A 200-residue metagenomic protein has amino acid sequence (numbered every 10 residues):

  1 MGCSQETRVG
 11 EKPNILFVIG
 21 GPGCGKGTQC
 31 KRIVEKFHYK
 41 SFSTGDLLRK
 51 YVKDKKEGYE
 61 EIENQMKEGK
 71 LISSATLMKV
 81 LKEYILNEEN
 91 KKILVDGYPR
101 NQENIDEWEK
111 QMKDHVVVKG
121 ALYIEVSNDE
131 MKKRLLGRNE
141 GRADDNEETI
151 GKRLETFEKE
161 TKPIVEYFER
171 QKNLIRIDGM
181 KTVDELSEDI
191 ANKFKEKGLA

Functional and structural regions predicted by a protein language model:
M1-A200: Glycine-rich phosphate-binding loop of ATP-dependent small-molecule kinases
